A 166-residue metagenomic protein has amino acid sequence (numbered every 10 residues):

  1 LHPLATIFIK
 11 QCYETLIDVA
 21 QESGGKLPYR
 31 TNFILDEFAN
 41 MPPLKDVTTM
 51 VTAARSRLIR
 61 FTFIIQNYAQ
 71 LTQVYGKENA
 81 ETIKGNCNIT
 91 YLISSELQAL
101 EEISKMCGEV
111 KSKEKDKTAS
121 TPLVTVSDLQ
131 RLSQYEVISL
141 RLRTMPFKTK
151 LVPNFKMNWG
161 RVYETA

Functional and structural regions predicted by a protein language model:
L1-T118, V152-T165: Conserved P-loop NTPase motor cores
K115-A166: Conserved P-loop NTPase motor module
